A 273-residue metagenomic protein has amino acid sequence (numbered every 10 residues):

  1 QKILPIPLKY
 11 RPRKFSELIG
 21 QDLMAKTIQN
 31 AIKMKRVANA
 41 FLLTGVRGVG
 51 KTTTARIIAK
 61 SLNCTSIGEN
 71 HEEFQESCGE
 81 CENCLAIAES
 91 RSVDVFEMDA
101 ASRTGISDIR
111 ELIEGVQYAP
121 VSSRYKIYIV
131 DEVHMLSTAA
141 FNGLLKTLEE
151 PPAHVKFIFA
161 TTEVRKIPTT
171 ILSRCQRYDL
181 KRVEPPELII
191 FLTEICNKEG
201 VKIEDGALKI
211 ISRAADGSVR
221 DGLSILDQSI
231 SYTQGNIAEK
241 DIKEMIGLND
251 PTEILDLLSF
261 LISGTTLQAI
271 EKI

Functional and structural regions predicted by a protein language model:
Q1-R177, E187: P-loop/Walker A NTP-binding region and its immediately flanking N-terminal helices in P-loop NTPase folds
M24, A86-V93, R124, Q176-I273: Extended, largely alpha-helical regulatory/partner-binding modules appended to the mid-to-C-terminal parts
